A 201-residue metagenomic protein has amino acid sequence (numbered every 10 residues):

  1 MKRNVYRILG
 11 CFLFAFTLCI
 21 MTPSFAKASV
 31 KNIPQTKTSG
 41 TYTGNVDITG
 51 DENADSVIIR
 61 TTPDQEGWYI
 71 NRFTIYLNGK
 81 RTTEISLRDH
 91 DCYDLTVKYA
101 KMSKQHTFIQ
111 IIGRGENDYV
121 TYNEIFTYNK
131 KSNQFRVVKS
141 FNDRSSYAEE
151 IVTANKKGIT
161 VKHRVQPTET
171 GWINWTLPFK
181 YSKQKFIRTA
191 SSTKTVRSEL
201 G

Functional and structural regions predicted by a protein language model:
M1-R7: Positively charged n-region of N-terminal signal peptides that target proteins for export
R7-Y42, E116-G201: Acidic, small-residue rich beta-repeat scaffolds with periodic aromatic anchors
F25-D94, S191-G201: Terminal domain-start segments
V46-S56, A100-Q110, A154-T160: Acidic, glycine-anchored loop motifs typical of Ca2+
I59-P63, I111-G115, H163-Q166: Beta-strand C-termini and the immediately following turn/loop, strongest in propeller blades
R60-T61, L95-A100, E150-V152: Short amphipathic beta-strand and strand-loop transition segments with alternating hydrophobic
E66-W68, H90-G113, Y119-T121: Core segments of small alpha/beta cavity-forming domains
E84-T96, K131, V138-N142: Conserved active-site-adjacent core of cysteine acyl-enzyme catalytic domains
